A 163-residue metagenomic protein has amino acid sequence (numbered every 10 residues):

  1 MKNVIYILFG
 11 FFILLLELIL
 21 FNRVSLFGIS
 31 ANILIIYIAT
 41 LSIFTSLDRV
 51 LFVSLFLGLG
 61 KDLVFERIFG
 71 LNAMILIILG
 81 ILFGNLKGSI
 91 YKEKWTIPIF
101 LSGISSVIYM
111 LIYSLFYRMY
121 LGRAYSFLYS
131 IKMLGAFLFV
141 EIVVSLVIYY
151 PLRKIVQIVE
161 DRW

Functional and structural regions predicted by a protein language model:
M1-W163: Terminal, non-globular segments
